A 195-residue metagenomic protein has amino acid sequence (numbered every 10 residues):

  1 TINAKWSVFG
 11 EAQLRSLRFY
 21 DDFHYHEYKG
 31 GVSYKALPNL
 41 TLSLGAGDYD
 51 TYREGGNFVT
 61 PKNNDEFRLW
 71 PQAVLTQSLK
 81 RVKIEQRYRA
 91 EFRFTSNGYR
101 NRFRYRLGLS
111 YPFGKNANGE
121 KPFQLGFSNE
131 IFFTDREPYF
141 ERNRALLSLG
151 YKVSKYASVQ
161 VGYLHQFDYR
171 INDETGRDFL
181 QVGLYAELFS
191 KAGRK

Functional and structural regions predicted by a protein language model:
T1-A36, T41, G45: Start-of-domain marker
A4-K5, N39, S78-K83, F113-F123 (+2 more regions): Short loop/turn motifs that connect adjacent beta-strands in outer-membrane beta-barrel proteins
V8-G10, L42-L44, I84-Y88, Y105 (+3 more regions): Transmembrane beta-strands of outer-membrane beta-barrel proteins
A12-R18, A46-Y52, Q77-L79, A90-F94 (+4 more regions): Transmembrane beta-strands of outer-membrane beta-barrel pores
H24-H26, D65-L69, Y99-Y105, E141-N143 (+1 more regions): Residues that define the transmembrane beta-barrel architecture of outer-membrane proteins
G30-Y34, P71-Q77, A90, Y105-F113 (+2 more regions): Residues on the lipid-exposed face of transmembrane beta-strands in outer-membrane beta-barrel proteins
A73, G176-K195: Outer-membrane beta-barrel "beta-signal"
L75, R81-S128: Detector for outer-membrane/organellar transmembrane beta-barrel domains, recognizing the amphipathic beta-strand
